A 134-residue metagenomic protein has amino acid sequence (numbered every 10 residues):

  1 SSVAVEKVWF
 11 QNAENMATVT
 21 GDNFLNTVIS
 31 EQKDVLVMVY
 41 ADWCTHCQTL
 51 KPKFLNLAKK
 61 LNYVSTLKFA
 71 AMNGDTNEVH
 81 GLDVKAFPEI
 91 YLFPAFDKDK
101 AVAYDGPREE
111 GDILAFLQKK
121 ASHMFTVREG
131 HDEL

Functional and structural regions predicted by a protein language model:
S1-L134: Proteins that catalyze or organize thiol-disulfide redox chemistry and the adjacent proteostasis machinery handling
